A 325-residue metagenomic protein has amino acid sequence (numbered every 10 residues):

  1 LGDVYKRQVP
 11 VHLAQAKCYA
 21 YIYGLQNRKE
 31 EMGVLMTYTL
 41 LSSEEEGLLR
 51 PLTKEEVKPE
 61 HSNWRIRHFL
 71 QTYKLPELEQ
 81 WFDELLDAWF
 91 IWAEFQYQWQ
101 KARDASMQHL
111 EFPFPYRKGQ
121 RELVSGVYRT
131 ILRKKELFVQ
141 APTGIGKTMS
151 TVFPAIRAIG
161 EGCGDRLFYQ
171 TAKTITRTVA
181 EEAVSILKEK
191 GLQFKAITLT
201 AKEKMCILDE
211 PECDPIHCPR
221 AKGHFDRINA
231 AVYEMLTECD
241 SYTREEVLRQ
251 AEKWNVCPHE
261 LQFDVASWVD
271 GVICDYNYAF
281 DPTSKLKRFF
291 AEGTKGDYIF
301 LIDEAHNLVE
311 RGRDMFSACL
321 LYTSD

Functional and structural regions predicted by a protein language model:
G2-Q8, Y322-D325: Conserved small/polar residues in nucleotide/adenosyl-binding loops
R7-M36, I156: Metal-dependent nuclease catalytic cores in nucleic-acid-processing enzymes, especially RNase H-like/related
R28-T72: Substrate-binding beta-hairpin/strand module that engages nucleic acids
Q96, Q100-A105, L110-E111, C163-V272 (+2 more regions): A substrate-engagement module of RecA-like helicase motors
W99-F138: Conserved pre-motif I regulatory segment
R133-T151: Walker A/P-loop
M149-G162: Walker A/P-loop NTP-binding motif
L261-D264, Y276-D325: Signature of the SF2 helicase/ATPase Hel1-core->accessory helical subdomain module
